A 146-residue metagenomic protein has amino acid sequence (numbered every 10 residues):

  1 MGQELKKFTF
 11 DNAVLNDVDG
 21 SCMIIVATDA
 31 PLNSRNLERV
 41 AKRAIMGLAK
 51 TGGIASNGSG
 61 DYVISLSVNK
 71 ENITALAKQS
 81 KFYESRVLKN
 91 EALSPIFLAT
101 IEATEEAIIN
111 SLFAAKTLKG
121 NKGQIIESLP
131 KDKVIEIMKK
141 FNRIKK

Functional and structural regions predicted by a protein language model:
M1-K146: A structural signal for small-residue-enriched, beta-sheet-centric alpha/beta enzyme cores and oligomeric scaffold folds
